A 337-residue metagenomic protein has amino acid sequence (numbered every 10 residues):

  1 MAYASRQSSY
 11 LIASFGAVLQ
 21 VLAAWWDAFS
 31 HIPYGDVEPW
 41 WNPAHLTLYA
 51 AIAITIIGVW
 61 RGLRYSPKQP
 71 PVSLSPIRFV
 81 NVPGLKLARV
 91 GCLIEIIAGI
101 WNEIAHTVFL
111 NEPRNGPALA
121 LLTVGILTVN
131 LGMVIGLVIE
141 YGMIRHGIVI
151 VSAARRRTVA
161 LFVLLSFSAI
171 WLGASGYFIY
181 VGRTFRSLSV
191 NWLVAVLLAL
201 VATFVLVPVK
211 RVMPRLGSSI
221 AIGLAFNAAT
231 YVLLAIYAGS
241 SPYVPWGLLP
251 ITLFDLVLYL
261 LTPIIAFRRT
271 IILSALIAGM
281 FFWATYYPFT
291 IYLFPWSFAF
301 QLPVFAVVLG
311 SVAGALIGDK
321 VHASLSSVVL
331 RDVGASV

Functional and structural regions predicted by a protein language model:
M1-I54: N-terminal signal-anchor module of multipass membrane proteins
S5-V18, R78-L93, V149-S166, K210-G223 (+2 more regions): Membrane-interfacial loop-to-transmembrane alpha-helix junctions, especially the N-terminal start
L19-A24, I94-W101, F167-Y177, G223-A235 (+1 more regions): Aromatic-anchored segments of alpha-helical transmembrane domains
W25-L46, W101-A120, S175-V194, T230-S240 (+1 more regions): Membrane-interface interhelical loops and short amphipathic "cap" helices that link adjacent transmembrane segments
P39, L74-V90, A98-L164, F178-F185: Membrane-interface helix-loop-helix junctions at boundaries between adjacent transmembrane segments
L46-R64, L121-E140, V194-R211, L248-T262 (+1 more regions): Hydrophobic cores of alpha-helical transmembrane segments in multi-pass inner/ER membrane proteins, independent
R64-I77, I135-A154, V205-G217, L260-F267 (+1 more regions): Cytoplasmic membrane-interface regions of multi-pass membrane proteins
Y243-T252, L256-V337: C-terminal transmembrane helix-loop-helix hairpin of multi-pass membrane proteins
